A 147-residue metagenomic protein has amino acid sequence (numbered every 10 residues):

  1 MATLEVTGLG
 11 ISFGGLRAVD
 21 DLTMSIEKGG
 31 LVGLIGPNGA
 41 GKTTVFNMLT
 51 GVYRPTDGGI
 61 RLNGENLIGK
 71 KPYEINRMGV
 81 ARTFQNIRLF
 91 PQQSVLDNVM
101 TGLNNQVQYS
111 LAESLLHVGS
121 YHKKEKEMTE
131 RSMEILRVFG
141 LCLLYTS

Functional and structural regions predicted by a protein language model:
L4-V6, V19: Conserved structural motif at the start of ABC-family nucleotide-binding domains
V32-P37: The feature captures the beta-strand-to-loop junction immediately N-terminal to the Walker
T50: Helix-to-loop junction immediately C-terminal to a conserved catalytic motif
R54, N66-I87, Y121-T129: ABC ATPase NBD coupling module
G58-N66, R77-M78, R131, L136-V138: Conserved ABC transporter NBD signature motif
Q93-L115: Short coil-to-helix segment of the ABC ATPase nucleotide-binding domain corresponding to the Q-loop/switch region
Y145-T146: Conserved small/polar residues in nucleotide/adenosyl-binding loops
